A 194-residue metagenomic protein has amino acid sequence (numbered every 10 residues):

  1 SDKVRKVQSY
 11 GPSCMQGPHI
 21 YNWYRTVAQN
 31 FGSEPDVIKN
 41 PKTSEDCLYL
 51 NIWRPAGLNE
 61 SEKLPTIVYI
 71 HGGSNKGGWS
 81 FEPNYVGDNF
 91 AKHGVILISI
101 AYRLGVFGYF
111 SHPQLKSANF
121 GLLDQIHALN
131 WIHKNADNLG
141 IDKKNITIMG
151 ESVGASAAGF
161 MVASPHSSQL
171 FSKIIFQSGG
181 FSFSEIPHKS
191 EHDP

Functional and structural regions predicted by a protein language model:
S1-L123, K143: Non-catalytic accessory segments of hydrolases
K3-K39, N145, S156-F160, P165-P194: Mature extracellular catalytic domain of secreted serine hydrolases with alpha/beta-hydrolase catalytic cores
E45-C47, L115-N138, S190-P194: Alpha/beta-hydrolase active-site loop
N51-R54, H127-A136, A158-V162: Short, well-ordered amphipathic alpha-helices
P65, F120, I132, N138-S152: Alpha/beta-hydrolase fold nucleophile elbow
N75, G150-F160: Glycine-rich nucleophile elbow surrounding the catalytic serine of serine-hydrolase chemistry
